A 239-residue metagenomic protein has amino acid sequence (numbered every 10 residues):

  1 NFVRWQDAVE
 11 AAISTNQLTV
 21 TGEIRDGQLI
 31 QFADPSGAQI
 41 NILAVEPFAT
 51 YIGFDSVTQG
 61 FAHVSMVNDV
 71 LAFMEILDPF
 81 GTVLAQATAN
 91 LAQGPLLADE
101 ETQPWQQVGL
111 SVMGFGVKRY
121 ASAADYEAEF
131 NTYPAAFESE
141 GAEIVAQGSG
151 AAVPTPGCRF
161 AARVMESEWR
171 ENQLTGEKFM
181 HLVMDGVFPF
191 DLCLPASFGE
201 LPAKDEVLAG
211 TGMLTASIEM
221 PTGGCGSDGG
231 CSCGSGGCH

Functional and structural regions predicted by a protein language model:
N1-A12: N-terminal alpha-helical "arm" segments
A11-A152, G157-F160, E177: Long, hydrophobic alpha/beta structural blocks
Q107, R159, F179-H181, P189 (+1 more regions): Broad gene-expression machinery/nucleic-acid interaction feature
G150-A151, E168, A209: Generic recognition of flexible, low-complexity loop/linker segments
V164-L192: OB-fold (S1/OB) nucleic-acid-binding surfaces
P195-T211: Short nucleic-acid-contacting surface segments enriched for D/E, G, S/T with interspersed K/R
T211-C225: Short, Lys/Arg- and Gly-enriched loop/turn segments at beta-strand edges
T222-H239: Cysteine-cluster motifs in flexible loop/terminal segments that predominantly coordinate metals
